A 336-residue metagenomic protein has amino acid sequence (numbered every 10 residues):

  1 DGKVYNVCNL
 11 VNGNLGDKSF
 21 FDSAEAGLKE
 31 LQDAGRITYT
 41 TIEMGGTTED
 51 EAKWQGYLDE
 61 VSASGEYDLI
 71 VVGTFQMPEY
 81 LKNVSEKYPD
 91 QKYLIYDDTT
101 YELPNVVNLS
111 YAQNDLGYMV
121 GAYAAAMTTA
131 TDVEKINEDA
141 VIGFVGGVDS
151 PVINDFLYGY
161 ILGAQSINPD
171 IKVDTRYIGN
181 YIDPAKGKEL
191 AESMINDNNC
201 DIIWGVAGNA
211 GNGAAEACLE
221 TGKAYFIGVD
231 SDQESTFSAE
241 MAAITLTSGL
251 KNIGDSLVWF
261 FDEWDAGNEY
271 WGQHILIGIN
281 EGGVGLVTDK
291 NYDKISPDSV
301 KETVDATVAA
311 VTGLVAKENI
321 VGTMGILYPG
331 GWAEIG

Functional and structural regions predicted by a protein language model:
D1-G336: A residue-level marker of the well-folded mature domains of exported/periplasmic proteins
